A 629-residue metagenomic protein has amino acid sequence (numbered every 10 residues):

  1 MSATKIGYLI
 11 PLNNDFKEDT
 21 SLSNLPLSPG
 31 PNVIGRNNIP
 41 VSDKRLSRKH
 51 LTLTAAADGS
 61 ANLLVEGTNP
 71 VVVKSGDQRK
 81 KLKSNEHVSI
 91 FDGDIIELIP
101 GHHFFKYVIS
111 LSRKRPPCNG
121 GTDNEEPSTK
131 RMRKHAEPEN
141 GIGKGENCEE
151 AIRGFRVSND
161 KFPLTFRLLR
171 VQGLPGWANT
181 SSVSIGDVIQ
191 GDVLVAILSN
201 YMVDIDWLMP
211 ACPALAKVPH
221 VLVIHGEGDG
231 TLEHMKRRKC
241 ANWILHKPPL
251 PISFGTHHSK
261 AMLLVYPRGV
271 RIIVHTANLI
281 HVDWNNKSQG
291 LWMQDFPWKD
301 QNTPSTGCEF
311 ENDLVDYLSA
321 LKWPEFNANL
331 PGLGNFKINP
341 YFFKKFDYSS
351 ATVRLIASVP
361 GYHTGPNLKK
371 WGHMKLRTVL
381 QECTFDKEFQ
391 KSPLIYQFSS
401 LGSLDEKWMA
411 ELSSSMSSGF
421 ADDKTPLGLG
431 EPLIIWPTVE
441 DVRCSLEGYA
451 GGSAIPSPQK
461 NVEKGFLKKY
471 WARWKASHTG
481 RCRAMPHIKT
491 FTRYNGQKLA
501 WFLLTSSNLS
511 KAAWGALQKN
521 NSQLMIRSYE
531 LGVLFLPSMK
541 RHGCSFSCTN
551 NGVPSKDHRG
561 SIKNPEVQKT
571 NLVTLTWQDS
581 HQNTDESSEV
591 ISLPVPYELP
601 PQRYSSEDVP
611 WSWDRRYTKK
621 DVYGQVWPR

Functional and structural regions predicted by a protein language model:
S2-H50, T54-A57, K74-D92, E97-R629: PLD/PLD-like phosphodiesterase catalytic module centered on the HKD motif
G59-N62: Short aromatic-glycine-enriched beta-strand elements
V65: Flexible glycine-/small-residue-rich
N69-V72: Short, solvent-exposed loop/linker segments at beta-strand-coil boundaries, enriched for Pro/Gly and Ser/Thr
